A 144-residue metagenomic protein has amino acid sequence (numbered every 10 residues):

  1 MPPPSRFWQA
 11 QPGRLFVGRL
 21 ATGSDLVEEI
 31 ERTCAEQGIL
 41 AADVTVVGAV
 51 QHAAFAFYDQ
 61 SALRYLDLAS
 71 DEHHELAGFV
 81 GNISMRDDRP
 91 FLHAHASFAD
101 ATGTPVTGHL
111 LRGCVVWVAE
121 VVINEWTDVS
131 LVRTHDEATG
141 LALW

Functional and structural regions predicted by a protein language model:
M1-L92, S97-W144: N-terminal intrinsically disordered, cationic/polar leader segments that include organellar targeting peptides
